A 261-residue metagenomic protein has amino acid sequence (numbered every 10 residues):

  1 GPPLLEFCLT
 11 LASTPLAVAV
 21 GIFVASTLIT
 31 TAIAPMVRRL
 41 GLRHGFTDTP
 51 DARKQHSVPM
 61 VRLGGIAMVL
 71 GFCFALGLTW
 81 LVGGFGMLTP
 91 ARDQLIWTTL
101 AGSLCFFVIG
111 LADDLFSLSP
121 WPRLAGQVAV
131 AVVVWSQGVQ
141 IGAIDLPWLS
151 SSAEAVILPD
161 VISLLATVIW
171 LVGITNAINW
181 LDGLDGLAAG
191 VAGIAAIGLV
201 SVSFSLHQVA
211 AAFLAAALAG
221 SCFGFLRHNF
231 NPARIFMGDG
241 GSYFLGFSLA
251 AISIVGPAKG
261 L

Functional and structural regions predicted by a protein language model:
P3-L261: "…together with the soluble PPM/PP2C metallo-phosphatase catalytic core" -> "…together with the soluble PPM/PP2C
